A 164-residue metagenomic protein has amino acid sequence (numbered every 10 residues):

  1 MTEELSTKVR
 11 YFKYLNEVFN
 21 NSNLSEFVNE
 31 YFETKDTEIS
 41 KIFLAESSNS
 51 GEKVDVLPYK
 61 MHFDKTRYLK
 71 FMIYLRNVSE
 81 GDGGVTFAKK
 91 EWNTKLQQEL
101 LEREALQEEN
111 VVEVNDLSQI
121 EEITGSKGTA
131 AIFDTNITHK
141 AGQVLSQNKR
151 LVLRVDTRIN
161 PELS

Functional and structural regions predicted by a protein language model:
M1-M61: Non-heme Fe(II)-dependent double-stranded beta-helix
E46, I73-N77, K89: Short, structured patches in soluble enzyme cores that scaffold and shape functional sites
P58-T66, T138-A141: Histidine-centered catalytic micro-motifs
K60, K70-Y74, I120-E122, A130-I132 (+1 more regions): Conserved hydrophobic/aromatic beta-strand scaffold that supports enzyme active sites
D64-E80, T124-G125, D156-R158: Short, conserved beta-strand element in jelly-roll/cupin
E80-T138, E162: Double-stranded beta-helix
G142-S146: Short proline/glycine-enriched turn/loop segments at secondary-structure junctions
Q147-L163: A short hydrophobic beta-strand segment most commonly corresponding to one strand of the jelly-roll/cupin
